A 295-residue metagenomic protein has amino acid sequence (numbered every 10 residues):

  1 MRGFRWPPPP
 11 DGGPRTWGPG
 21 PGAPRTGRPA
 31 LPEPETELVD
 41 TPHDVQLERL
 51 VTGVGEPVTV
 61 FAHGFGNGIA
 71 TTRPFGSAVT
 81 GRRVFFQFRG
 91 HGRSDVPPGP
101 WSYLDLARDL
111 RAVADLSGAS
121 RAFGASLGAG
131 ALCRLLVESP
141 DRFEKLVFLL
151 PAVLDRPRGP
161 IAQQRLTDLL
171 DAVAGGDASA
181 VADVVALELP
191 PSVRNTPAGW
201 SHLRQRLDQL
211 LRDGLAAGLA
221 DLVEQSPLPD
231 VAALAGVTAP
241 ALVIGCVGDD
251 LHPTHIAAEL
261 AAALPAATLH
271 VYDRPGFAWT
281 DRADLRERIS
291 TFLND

Functional and structural regions predicted by a protein language model:
T41-D95: Conserved HGGG/HGGXW glycine-rich cap/lid loop of the alpha/beta-hydrolase fold
F85-F123: Active-site loop/oxyanion-hole signature of alpha/beta-hydrolase fold enzymes
G124-L132: Gly/Ala-rich beta-loop-alpha elbow adjacent to hydrolase catalytic centers
C133-V173: Flexible "cap/lid" loop of the alpha/beta hydrolase fold
P157-G159, G175-V223: Conserved alpha/beta-hydrolase catalytic His-Asp/Glu region
V237, V243-G245: Short beta-strand/loop motif that positions the catalytic acidic residue of the alpha/beta-hydrolase fold
V247-H252: Acidic catalytic loop of the alpha/beta-hydrolase fold
A266-D295: Catalytic active-site module of serine/aspartate enzymes centered on a nucleophile-bearing elbow/loop
